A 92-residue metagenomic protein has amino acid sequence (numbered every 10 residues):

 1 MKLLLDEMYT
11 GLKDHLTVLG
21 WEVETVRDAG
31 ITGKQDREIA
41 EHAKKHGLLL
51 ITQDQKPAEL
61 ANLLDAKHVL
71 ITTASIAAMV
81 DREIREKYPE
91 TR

Functional and structural regions predicted by a protein language model:
K2, D6-L19, G30-I31, R37-A40 (+1 more regions): Acidic, PIN/NYN-like endoribonuclease modules and their adjacent C-terminal/linker elements
W21, G33, K44, T52-D54: Short secondary-structure boundary micro-motifs
E22, L49, K67: Residue-level detector of anion-binding/catalytic polar loops
V23-D28: Conserved RecA-like helicase motor-core motifs
A40-G47: An N-terminal-biased, well-structured beta-alpha scaffold segment characteristic of Rossmann-like dinucleotide-binding
G47-A61: Acidic, metal-binding active-site segment of PIN/NYN-like and related structure-specific nucleases
